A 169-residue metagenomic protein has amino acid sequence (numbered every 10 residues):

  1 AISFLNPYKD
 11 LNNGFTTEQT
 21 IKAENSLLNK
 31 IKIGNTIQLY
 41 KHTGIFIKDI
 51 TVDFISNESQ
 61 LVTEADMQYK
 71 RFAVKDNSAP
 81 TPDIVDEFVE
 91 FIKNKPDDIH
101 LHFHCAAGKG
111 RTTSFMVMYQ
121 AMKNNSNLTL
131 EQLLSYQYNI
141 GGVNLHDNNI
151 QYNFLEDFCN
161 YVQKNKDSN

Functional and structural regions predicted by a protein language model:
A1-H102, S114-N169: Cys-dependent protein tyrosine phosphatase-like superfamily
G108: Conserved G/P- and acidic residue-centered "switch" motifs that form tight phosphate/ATP-binding loops in soluble
R111: Conserved SAM/SAH-binding loop-helix junction of Class I S-adenosyl-L-methionine-dependent methyltransferases
